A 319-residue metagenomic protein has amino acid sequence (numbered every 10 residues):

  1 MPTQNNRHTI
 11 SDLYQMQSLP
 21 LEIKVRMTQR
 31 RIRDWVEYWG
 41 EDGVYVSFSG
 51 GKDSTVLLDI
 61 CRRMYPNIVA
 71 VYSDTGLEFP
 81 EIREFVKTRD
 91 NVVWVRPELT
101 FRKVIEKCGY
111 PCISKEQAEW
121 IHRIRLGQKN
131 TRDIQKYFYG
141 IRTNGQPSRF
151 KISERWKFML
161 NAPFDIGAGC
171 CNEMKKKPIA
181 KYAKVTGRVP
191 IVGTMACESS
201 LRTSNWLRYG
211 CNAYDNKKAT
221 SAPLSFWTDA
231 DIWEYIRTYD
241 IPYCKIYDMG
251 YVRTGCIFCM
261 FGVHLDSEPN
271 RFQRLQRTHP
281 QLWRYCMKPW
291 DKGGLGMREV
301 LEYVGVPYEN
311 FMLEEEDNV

Functional and structural regions predicted by a protein language model:
P2, H8-Y14, N216-K217, T228-V319: ATP/NTP-dependent adenylation/nucleotidyl-transfer catalytic domains that generate, transfer, or process NMP-activated
P2-D231: ATP-dependent adenylation/nucleotidyltransferase module used to activate substrates
